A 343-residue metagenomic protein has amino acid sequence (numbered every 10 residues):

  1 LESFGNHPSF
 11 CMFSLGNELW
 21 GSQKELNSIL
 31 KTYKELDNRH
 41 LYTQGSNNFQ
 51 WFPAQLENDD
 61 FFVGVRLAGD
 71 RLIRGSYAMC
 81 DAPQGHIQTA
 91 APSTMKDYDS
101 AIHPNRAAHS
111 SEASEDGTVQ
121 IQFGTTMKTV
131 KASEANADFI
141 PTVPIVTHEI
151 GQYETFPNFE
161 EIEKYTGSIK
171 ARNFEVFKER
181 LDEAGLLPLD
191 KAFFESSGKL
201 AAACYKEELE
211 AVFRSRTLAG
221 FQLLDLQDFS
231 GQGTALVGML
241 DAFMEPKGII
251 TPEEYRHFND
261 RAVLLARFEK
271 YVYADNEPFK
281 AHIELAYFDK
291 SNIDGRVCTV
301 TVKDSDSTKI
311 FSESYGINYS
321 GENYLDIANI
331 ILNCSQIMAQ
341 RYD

Functional and structural regions predicted by a protein language model:
L1-L56: Active-site neighborhood of glycoside hydrolase catalytic domains
E2-F10, A68-Y77: Short, basic, helix/turn surface patches
S3-H7, E35-R39, S215, K290-I293 (+2 more regions): Secondary-structure transition/capping motifs at alpha-helix termini and the adjoining loop/turn into the next element
K31-T32, N58-V63, K164, M239-L240: Short, hinge-like loop/turn segments at secondary-structure boundaries
Q44-G69, R74: Catalytic-site neighborhoods of secreted/periplasmic enzymes that process anionic sulfate/phosphate groups
G75-S312: Substrate-binding clefts and catalytic carboxylate motifs of secreted carbohydrate-active enzymes
F279-L285, N329-L332, D343: Buried hydrophobic-core signal for structured, non-transmembrane domains
R296, T308-A339: Intrinsically disordered, low-complexity Pro/Gly/Ser/Thr-rich segments with frequent PxxP/GP/PP motifs and embedded
